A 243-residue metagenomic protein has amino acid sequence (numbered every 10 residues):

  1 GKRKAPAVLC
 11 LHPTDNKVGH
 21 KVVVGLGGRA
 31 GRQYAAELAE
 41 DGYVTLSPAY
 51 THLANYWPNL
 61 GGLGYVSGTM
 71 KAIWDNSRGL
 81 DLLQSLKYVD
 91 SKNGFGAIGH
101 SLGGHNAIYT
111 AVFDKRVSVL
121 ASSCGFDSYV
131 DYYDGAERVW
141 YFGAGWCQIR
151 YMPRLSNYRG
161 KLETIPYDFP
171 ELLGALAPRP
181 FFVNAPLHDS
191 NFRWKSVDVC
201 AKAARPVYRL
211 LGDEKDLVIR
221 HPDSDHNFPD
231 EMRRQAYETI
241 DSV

Functional and structural regions predicted by a protein language model:
R3-S85, K92, Y133-D134: Cap/lid segment of the alpha/beta-hydrolase catalytic domain
K4-A7, D41-V44, S91-G94, K115-V119 (+2 more regions): Loop/turn elements at helix/coil->beta-strand transitions in domains of secreted/extracellular proteins
V22-R29, L63-K71, A97-L102, I108 (+3 more regions): Alpha-helix capping and helix-loop boundary segments enriched in small/acidic/polar residues
D41, R78-V139, C147-Y151: Primarily recognizes the serine-hydrolase "nucleophile elbow" in alpha/beta-hydrolase and SGNH/GDSL folds
S122-L172, R193-A201, R209-E214: Mobile cap/lid helix-loop segments that gate and shape the active-site cleft of serine hydrolases
A177-K195, P222-S224: Conserved strand-to-loop "acid loop" that flanks and positions the catalytic carboxylate
K202-V243: C-terminal catalytic histidine-bearing segment of alpha/beta-hydrolase fold enzymes
